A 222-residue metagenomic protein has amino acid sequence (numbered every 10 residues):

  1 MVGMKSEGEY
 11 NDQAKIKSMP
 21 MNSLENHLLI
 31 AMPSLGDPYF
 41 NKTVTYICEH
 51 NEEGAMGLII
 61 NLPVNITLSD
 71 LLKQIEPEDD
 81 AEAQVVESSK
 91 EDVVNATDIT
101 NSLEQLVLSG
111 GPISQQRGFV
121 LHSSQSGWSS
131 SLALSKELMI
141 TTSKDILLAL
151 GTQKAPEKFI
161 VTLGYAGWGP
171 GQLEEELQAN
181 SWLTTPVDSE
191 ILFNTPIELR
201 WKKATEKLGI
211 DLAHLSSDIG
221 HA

Functional and structural regions predicted by a protein language model:
M1-M4, M19-M21: Initiator methionine at the very start of the polypeptide chain
V2, E7-A14: Acidic, Ala/Val/Gly-enriched low-complexity intrinsically disordered segments
D12-V161, A166-A222: A short aromatic-anchored loop/beta-hairpin motif
